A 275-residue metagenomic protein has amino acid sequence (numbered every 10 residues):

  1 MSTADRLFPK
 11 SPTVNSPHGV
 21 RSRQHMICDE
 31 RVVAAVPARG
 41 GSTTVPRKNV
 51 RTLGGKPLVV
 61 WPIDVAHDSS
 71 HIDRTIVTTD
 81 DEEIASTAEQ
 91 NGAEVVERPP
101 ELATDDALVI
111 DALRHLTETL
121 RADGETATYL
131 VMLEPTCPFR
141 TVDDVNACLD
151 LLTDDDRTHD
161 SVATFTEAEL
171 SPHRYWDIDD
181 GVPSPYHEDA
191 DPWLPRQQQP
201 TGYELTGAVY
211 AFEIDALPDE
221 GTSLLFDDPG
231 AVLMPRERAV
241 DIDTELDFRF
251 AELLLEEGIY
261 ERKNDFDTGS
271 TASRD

Functional and structural regions predicted by a protein language model:
S2-R6, S11, S16: Low-acidity, Ser/Thr- and Arg-rich intrinsically disordered low-complexity segments
V20-P46: N-terminal nucleotide-binding beta1-loop-alpha1 segment
I27, D111, G202-D275: Conserved alpha/beta core of the MobA/IspD/sugar-nucleotide pyrophosphorylase nucleotidyltransferase superfamily
R51-T52, V77, M132, V240: Conserved SAM-binding loop
L58-R74, S86, Q90: A short, N-terminal amphipathic alpha-helix
H71-I76, D160, E237-R238: Short active-site oxyanion
E82-V131, F139-D150: Short phosphate-binding loop-to-helix
D111, P138-D228: Conserved core of the sugar-phosphate nucleotidyltransferase
